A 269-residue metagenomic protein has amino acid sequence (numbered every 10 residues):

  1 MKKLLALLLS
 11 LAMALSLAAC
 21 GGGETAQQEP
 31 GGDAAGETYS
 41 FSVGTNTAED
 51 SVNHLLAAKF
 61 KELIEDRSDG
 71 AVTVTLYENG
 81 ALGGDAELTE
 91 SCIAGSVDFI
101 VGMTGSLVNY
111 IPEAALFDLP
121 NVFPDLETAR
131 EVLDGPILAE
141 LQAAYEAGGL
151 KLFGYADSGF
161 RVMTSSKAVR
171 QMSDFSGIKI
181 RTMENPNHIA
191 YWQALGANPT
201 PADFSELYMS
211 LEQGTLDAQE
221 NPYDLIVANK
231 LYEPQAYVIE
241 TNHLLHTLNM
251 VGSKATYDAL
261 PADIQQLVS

Functional and structural regions predicted by a protein language model:
M1-L11: Positively charged n-region of N-terminal signal peptides that target proteins for export
L15-A19: C-terminal motif of bacterial Sec signal peptides marking the signal peptidase cleavage site
G21-E127, I137, Y145-S269: N-terminal secretory/targeting leader peptides
E131: Short beta-strand-centered segments that line the small-molecule binding cleft or hinge of alpha/beta clamshell
Q142: Conserved glycine-rich "GG(E/T)P / GGGxP" loop and the immediately following alpha-helix in the radical SAM core
